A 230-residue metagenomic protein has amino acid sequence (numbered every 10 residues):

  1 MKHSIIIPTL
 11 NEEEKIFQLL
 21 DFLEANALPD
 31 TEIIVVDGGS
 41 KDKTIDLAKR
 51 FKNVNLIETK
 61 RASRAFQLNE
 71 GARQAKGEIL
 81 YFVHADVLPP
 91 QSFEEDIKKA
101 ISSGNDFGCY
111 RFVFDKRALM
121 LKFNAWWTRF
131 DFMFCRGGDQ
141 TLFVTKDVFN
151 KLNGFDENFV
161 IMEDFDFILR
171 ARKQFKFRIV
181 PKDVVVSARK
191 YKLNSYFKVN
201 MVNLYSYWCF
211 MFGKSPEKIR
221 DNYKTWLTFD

Functional and structural regions predicted by a protein language model:
N11-A25: Short, well-formed alpha-helical segments that are part of the catalytic scaffolds of diverse glycosyltransferases
E14-Q18, D42-R50: Acidic helix N-cap motif at the loop->helix transition within catalytic regions of sugar-transfer enzymes
L20, D30-G39, I57: Short beta-strand/loop segment that forms part of the nucleotide-sugar
D37-I45, V87: A conserved acidic beta->alpha catalytic loop
T59-A75: Glycine-rich, basic loop-to-helix element that forms the pyrophosphate-binding segment of sugar-nucleotide handling
L80: Short aromatic/hydrophobic "clamp" motif used to bind/position activated sugar donors
Q91-L119: Conserved donor NDP-sugar-binding/catalytic core segment of glycosyltransferases
R172-D230: Hydrophobic helical membrane-anchoring modules
